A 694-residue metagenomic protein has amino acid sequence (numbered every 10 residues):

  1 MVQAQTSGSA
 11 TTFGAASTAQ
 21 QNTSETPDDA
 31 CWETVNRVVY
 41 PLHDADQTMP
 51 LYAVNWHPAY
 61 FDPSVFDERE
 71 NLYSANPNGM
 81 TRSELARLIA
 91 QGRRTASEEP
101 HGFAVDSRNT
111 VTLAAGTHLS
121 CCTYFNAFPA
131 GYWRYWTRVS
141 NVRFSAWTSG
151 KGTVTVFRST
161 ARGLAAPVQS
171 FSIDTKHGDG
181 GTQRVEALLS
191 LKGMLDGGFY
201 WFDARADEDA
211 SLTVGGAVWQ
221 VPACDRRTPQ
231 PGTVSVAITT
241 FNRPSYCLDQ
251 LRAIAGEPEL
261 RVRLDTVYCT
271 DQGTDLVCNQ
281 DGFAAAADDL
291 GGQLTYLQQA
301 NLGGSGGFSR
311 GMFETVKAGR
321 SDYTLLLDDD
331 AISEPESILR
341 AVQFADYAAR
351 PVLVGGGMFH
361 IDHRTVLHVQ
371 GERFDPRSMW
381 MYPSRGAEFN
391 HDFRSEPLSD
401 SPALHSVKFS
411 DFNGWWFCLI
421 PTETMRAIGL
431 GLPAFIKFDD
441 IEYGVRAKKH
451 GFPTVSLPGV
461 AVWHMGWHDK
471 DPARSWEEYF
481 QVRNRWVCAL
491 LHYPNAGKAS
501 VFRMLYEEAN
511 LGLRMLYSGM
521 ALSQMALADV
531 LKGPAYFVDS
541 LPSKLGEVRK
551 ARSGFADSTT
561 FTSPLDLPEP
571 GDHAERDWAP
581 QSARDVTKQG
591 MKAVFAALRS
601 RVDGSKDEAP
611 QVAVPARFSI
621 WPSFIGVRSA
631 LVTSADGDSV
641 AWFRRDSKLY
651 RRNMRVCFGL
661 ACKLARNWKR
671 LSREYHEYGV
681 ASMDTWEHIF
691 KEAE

Functional and structural regions predicted by a protein language model:
M1-F199, D203-A206, R483-E694: Terminal low-complexity segments of carbohydrate-biosynthetic enzymes
T233-S235, T266, E442: Cell-envelope/extracellular polymer assembly enzymes that use nucleotide-activated donors
R243-P258: Short, well-formed alpha-helical segments that are part of the catalytic scaffolds of diverse glycosyltransferases
I254-L297: Acidic donor-binding segment of Leloir-type glycosyltransferases
G319-I332: Short beta-strand-to-loop acidic/aromatic patch adjacent to the donor-nucleotide binding site
P335-S384: Conserved donor NDP-sugar-binding/catalytic core segment of glycosyltransferases
R385-F417, D471: A recurrent flexible, glycine/aromatic-enriched loop bordering the glycosyltransferase active site that acts as
F409-F417, T422, R426-V445, G451-A461 (+1 more regions): Donor nucleotide-sugar recognition loop
